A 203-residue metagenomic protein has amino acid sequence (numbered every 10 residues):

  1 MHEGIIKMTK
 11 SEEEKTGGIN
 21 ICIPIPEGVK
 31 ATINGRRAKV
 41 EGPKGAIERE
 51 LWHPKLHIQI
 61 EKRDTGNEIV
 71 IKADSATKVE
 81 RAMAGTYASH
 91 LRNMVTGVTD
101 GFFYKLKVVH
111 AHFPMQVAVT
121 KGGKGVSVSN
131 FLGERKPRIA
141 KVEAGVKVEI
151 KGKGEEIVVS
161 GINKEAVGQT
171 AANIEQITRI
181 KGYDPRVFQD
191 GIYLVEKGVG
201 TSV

Functional and structural regions predicted by a protein language model:
M1-V203: Ribosome-associated RNA-binding proteins
